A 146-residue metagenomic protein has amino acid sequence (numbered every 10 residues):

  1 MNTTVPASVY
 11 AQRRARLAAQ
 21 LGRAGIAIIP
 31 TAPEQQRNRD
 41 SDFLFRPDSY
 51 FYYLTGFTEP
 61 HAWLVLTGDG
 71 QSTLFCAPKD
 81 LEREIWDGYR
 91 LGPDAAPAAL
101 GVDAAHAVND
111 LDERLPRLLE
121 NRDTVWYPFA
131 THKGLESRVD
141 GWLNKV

Functional and structural regions predicted by a protein language model:
M1-V146: A composition/biophysics-driven feature that prefers long, compositionally simple stretches
